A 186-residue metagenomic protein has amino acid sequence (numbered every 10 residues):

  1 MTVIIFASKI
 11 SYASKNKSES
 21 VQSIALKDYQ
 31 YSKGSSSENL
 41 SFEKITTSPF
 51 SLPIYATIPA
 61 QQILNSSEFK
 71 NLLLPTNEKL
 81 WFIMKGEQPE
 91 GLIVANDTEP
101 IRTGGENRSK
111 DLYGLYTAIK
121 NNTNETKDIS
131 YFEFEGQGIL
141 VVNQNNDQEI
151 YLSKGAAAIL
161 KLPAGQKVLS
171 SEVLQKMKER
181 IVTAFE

Functional and structural regions predicted by a protein language model:
M1-I5: Bacterial N-terminal signal peptides
I10-A60: N-terminal export/targeting and maturation segments
F42-S51, T103, T126-Y131: Generic structural motif
E43-T98, I139-N145: Exposed beta-strand-loop-beta-strand "reactive/processing" segments of non-cytosolic proteins
K79-K127: Long, charged/polar, surface-exposed segments that mediate recognition or autoinhibition
G105, I150-G155: Catalytic Cys-His active-site segments of thiol-dependent hydrolases/isopeptidases
L112-Y151: Short aromatic loop motif centered on NTY/YTY
G155-E186: C-terminal partner/receptor-binding element of secreted or periplasmic proteins
